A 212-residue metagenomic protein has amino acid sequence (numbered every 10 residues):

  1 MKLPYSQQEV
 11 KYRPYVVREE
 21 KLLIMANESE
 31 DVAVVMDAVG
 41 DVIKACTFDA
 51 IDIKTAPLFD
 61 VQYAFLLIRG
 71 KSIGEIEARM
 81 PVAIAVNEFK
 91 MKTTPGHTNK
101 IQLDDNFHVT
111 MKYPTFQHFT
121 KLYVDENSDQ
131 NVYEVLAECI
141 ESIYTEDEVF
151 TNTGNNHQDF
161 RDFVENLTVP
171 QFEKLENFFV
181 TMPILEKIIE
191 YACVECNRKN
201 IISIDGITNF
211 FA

Functional and structural regions predicted by a protein language model:
M1-A212: Short, surface-exposed, charged amphipathic helix/loop patches that serve as local interaction elements
